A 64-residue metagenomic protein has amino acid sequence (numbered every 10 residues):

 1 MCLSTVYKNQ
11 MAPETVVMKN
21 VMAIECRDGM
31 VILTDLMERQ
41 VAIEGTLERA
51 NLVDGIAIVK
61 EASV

Functional and structural regions predicted by a protein language model:
C2-V64: Compact, glycine-rich, soluble single-domain proteins
